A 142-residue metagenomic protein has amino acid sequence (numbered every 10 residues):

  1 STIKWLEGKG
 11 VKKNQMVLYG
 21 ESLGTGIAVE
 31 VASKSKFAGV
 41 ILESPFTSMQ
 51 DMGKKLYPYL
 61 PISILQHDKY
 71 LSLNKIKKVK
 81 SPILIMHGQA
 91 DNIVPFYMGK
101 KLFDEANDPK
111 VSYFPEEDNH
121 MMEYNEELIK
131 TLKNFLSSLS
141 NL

Functional and structural regions predicted by a protein language model:
W5-Y57: Primarily recognizes the serine-hydrolase "nucleophile elbow" in alpha/beta-hydrolase and SGNH/GDSL folds
A38, P45-S81: Mobile cap/lid helix-loop segments that gate and shape the active-site cleft of serine hydrolases
S72, S81, P95-D104: Short alpha-helix in the alpha/beta-hydrolase fold that links the catalytic acid
K78-K80, I85-D91: Short beta-strand/loop motif that positions the catalytic acidic residue of the alpha/beta-hydrolase fold
Q89-V94, H120-M122: Acidic catalytic loop of the alpha/beta-hydrolase fold
K100-E123: Catalytic histidine neighborhood in serine/cysteine hydrolases with alpha/beta-hydrolase-type architecture
E123-S138: Post-His helix in hydrolase/transferase enzymes
S140-L142: Alpha/beta-hydrolase-fold serine-hydrolase catalytic core, especially in secreted/extracellular enzymes
